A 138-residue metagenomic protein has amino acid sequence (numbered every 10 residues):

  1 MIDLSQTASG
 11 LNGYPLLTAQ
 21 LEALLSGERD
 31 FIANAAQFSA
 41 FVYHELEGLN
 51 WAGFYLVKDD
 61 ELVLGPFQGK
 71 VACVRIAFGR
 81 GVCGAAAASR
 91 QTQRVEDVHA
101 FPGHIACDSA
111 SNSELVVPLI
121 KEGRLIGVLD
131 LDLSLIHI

Functional and structural regions predicted by a protein language model:
M1-G65: Intrinsically disordered, low-complexity terminal regulatory regions
A33-N34, F78, S111: A generic structural signal for residues located within well-ordered alpha-helices of large catalytic or ligand-binding
L49, V57-C107: Regulatory sensory and allosteric helical modules in signal-transduction proteins and certain transcription factors
W51, V116, V128: Short hydrophobic/aromatic beta-strand element in the GNAT-like acyltransferase core that lines or flanks the acyl-donor
K70, L133-S134: A short acidic/small-residue loop/turn micro-motif
S113-I120: A short, aliphatic-rich beta-strand micro-motif
I120-L133: Sensory-domain boundary capping and coupling elements
I136-I138: Conserved small/polar residues in nucleotide/adenosyl-binding loops
